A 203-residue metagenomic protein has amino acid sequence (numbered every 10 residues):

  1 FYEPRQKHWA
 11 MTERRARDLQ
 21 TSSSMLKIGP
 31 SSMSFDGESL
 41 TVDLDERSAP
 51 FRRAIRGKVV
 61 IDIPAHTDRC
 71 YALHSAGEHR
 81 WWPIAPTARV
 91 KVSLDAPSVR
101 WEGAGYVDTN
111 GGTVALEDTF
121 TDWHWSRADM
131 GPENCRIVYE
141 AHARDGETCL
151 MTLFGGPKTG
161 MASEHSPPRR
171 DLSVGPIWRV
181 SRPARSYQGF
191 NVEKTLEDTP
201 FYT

Functional and structural regions predicted by a protein language model:
F1-T203: Structured soluble/peripheral alpha/beta segments that form catalytic or ligand/cofactor-binding pockets
